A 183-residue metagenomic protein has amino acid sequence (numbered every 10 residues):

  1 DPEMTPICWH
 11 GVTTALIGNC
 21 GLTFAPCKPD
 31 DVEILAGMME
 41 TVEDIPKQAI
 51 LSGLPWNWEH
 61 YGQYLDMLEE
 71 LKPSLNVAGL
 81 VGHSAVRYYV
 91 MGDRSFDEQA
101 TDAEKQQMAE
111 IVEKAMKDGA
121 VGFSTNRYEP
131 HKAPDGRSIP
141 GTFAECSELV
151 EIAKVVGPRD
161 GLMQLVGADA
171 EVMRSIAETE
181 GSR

Functional and structural regions predicted by a protein language model:
D1, T5-C8, A177-R183: Extended hydrophobic/aromatic-rich secondary-structure runs
P2-G122: Divalent-metal coordination cores built from histidine and acidic residues
G62-K72, E98-R183: Histidine/acidic residue-rich metal-binding segments in metalloenzymes
